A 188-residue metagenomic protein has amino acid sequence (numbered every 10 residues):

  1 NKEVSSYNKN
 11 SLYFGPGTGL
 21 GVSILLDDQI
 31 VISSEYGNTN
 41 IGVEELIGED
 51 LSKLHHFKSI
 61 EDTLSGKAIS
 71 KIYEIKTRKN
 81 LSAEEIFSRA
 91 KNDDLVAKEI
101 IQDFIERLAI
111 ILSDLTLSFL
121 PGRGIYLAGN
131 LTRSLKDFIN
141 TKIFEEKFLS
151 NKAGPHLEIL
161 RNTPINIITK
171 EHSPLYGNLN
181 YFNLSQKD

Functional and structural regions predicted by a protein language model:
K2-S6, I24, I47-D188: ATP-binding/phosphotransfer module of carbohydrate and carboxylate kinases, centering on a glycine-rich
K2-V4, Q29-N38: A short alpha->loop->secondary-structure connector
Y7-K9, P16-T18, R161: Short, basic and Ser/Thr-rich N-terminal targeting/leader segments
K9-L12, S33-I41, H55-E61: Flexible, glycine/proline-enriched loop segments at strand-loop-helix junctions that form or flank small-ligand binding
Y13-G15, G19-L26: Short beta-strand scaffold segments in enzyme catalytic cores
L20, Q29, T132: Short, glycine/serine-rich, charged loops/turns that create anion-binding and catalytic segments at active sites
